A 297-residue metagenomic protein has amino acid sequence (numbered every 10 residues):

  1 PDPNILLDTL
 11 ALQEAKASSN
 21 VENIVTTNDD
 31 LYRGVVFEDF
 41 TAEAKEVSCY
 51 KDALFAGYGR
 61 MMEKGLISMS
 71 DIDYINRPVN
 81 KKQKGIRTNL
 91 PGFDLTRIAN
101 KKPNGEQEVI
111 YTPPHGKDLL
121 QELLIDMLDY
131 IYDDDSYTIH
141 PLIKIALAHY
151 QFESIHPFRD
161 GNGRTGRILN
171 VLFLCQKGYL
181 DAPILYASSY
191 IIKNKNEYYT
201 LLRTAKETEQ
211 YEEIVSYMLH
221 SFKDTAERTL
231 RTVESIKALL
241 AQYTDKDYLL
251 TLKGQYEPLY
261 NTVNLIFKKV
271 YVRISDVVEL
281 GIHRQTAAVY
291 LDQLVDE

Functional and structural regions predicted by a protein language model:
P1-E297: FIC/Doc superfamily catalytic core
